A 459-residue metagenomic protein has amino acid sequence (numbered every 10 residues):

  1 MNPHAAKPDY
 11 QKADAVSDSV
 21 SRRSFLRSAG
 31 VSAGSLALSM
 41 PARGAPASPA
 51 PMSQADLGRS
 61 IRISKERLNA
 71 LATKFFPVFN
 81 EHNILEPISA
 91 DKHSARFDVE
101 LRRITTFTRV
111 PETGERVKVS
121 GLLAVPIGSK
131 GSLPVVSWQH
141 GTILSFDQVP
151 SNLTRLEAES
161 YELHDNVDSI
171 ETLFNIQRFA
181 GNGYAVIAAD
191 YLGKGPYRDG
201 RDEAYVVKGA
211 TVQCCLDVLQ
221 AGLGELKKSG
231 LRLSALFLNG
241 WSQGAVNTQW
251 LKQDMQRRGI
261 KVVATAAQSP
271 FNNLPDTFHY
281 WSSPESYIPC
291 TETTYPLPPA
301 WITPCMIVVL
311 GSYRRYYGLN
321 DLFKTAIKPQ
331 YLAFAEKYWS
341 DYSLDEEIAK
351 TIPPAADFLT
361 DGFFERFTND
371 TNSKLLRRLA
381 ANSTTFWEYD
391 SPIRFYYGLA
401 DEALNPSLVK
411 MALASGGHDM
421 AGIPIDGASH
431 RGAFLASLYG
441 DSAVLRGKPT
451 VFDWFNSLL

Functional and structural regions predicted by a protein language model:
M1-S21, A33-L38, P46: N-terminal secretory signal peptides
S48-G131: Catalytic-loop region of hydrolases
Y205-L226: Alpha/beta-hydrolase active-site loop
A221-K228, L233-Y287: Primarily recognizes the serine-hydrolase "nucleophile elbow" in alpha/beta-hydrolase and SGNH/GDSL folds
F271-F386: Accessory cap/linker subdomain of secreted extracellular hydrolases
T371, L376-R377, H418-L459: C-terminal catalytic histidine-bearing segment of alpha/beta-hydrolase fold enzymes
F395-Y397: Short beta-strand/loop motif that positions the catalytic acidic residue of the alpha/beta-hydrolase fold
E402-L408: Conserved alpha/beta-hydrolase "acid-adjacent" motif
